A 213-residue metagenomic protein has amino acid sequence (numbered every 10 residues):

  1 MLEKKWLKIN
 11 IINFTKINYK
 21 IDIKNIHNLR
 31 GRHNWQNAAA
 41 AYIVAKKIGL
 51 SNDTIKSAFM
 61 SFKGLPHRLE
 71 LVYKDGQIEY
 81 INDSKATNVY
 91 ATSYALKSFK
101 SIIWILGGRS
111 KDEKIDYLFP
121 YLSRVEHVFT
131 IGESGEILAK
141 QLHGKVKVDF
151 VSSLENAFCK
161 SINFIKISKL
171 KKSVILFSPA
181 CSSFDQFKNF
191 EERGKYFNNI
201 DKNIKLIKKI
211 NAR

Functional and structural regions predicted by a protein language model:
M1-Y80, A139, K147, N198 (+1 more regions): Acidic, Mg2+-coordinating active-site environments of NTP-dependent enzymes
N37, A41, D83, W104 (+3 more regions): Residue-level signal for inorganic ion chemistry
I48, S98-F99, F164-K172: Glycine-rich phosphate-binding loop signature in dinucleotide/nucleotide-binding domains
L65, S84-L154, S182-F190: Active-site beta-alpha connecting loops in nucleotide-dependent enzymes
I78-E79, I103, V174: Hydrophobic "anchor" residues on beta-strands that sit immediately upstream of conserved functional sites
F119-P120, C159-S168: Short amphipathic alpha-helix with an adjacent loop that forms part of the alpha/beta core around
S173-P179: Conserved active-site loop/cleft motifs that coordinate metal ions or position small ligands
A180-I207: Glycine/aspartate-rich loop-and-adjacent alpha/beta segment that forms the canonical ThDP
